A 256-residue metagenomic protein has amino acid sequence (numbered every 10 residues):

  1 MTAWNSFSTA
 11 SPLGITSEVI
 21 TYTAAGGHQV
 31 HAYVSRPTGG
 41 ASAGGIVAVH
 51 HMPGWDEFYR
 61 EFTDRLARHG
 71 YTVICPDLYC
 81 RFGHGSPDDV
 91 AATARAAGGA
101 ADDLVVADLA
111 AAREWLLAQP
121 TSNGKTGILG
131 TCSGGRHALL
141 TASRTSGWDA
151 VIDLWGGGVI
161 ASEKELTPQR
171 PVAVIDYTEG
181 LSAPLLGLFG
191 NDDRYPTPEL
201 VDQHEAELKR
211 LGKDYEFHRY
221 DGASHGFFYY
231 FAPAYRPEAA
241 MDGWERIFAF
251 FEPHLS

Functional and structural regions predicted by a protein language model:
M1-S256: N-terminal cap/leader regions of alpha/beta-hydrolase-fold enzymes, predominantly small-molecule hydrolases
